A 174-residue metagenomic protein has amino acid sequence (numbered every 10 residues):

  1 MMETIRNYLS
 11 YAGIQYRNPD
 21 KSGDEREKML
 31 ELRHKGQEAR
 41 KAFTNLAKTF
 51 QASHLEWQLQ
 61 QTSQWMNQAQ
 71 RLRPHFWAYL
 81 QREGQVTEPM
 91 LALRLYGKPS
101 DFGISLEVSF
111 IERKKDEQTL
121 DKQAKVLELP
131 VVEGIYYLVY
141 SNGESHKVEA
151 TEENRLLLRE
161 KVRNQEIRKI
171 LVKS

Functional and structural regions predicted by a protein language model:
M1-Q61: N-terminal domain-onset segments
N7-S10, E31, K48, A78 (+3 more regions): Polar/charged alpha-helical tracts
H34, S100-E166: Compact, glycine/acidic-enriched structural inserts
N45-W65, V132-V148: Short glycine-rich, low-complexity/disordered patches
W57-L95: Amphipathic, interaction-prone secondary-structure segments
